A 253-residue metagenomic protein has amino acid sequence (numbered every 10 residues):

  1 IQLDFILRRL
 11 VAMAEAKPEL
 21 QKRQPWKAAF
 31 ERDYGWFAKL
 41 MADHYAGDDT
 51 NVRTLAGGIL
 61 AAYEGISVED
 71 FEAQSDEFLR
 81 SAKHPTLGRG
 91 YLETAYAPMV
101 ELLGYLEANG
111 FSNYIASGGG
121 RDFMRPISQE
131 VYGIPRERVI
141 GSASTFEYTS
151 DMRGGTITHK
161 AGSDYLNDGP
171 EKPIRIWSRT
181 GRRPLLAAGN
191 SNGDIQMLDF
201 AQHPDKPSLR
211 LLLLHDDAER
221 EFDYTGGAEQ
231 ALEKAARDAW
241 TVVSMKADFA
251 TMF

Functional and structural regions predicted by a protein language model:
Q2-G47: Conserved phosphoryl-transfer catalytic core
Q21-K27, A46-A56, P184-G189: Short charge-dense sequence patches
F37-T50, T54-E69: A substrate-binding/cap region within the structured catalytic cores of diverse enzymes
G57-G58, I66-F253: C-terminal cap/substrate-recognition subdomain and adjoining C-terminal extension of metal-dependent phosphatase-like
